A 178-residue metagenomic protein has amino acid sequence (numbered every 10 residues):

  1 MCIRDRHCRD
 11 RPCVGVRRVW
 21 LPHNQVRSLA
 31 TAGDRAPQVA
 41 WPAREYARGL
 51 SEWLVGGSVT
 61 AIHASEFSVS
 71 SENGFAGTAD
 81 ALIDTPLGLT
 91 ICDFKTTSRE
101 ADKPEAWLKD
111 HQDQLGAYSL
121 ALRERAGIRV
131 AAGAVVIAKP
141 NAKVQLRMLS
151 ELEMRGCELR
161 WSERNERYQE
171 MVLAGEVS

Functional and structural regions predicted by a protein language model:
M1-R6: Conserved small/polar residues in nucleotide/adenosyl-binding loops
D10, V14, H111-Q114: Hydrophobic (often cysteine-bearing) scaffold residues that line and stabilize catalytic clefts of nucleotide/cofactor
D10-P12, W20, G33, P37: Extended, charge-enriched "interface" segments that sit outside catalytic cores
R18, A30-G33, L115-S119: Buried hydrophobic packing segments
Q25, L29: HhH-family (HhH-GPD) DNA N-glycosylase catalytic core used in base-excision repair
R35-S71: A short acidic/basic microdomain associated with nuclease active sites
H63-M171: Mg2+/Mn2+-dependent nuclease catalytic core
L173, V177: Polybasic (Lys/Arg-rich)
